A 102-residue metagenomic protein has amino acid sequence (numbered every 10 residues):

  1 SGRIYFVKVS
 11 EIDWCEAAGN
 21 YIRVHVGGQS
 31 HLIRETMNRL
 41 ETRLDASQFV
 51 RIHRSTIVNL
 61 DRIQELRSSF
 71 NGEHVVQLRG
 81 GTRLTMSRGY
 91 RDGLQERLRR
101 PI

Functional and structural regions predicted by a protein language model:
S1-T85, I102: Conserved binding/recognition cores within well-folded domains
E96-I102: Short, charged, intrinsically disordered terminal tails
